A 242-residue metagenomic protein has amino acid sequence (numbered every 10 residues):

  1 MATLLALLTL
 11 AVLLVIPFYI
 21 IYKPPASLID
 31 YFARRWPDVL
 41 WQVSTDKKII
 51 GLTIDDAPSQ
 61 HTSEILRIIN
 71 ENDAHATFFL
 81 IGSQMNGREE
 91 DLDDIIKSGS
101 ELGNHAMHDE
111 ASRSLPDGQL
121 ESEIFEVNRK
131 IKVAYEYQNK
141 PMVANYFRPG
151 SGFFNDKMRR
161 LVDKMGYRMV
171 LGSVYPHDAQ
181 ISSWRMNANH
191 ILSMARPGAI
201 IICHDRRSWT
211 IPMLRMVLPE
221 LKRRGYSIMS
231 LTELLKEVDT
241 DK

Functional and structural regions predicted by a protein language model:
M1-V39: N-terminal membrane-anchoring alpha-helices
A26-L115, Q119, E123-E136, M142-A144 (+1 more regions): Active-site beta->alpha N-cap acidic-glycine motif
I54-D56, L80-G82, N104-A106, P149-S151 (+3 more regions): A cross-domain feature marking catalytic cores of carbohydrate-active enzymes and several ubiquitous metabolic/repair
S59-H61, D109-S112, F154-K157, H177 (+1 more regions): Active-site environment of divalent metal-dependent phosphoester hydrolases
A134-F154, R159-R160: Basic- and aromatic-lined ligand-binding clefts that recognize polyanionic substrates
F153, M158-M194, Y226-E237: His/Asp/Glu-enriched short active-site or ligand-binding loop at hydrolase and phosphoryl-transfer sites
L221: Conserved nucleotide-state-sensing and coupling region of NTP-binding domains
